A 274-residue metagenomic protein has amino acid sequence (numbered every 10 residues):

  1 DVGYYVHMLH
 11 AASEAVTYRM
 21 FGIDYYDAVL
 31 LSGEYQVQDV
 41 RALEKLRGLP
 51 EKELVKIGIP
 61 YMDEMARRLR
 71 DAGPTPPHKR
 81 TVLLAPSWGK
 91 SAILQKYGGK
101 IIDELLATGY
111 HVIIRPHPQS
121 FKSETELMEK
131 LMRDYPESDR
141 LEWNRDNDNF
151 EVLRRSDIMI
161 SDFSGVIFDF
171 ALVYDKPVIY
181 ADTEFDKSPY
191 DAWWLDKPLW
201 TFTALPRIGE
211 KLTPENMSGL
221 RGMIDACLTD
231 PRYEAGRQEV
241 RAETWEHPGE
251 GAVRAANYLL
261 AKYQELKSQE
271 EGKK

Functional and structural regions predicted by a protein language model:
D1-R67: Active-site and donor-binding regions of nucleotide-sugar-utilizing enzymes
D1-S13, E104, Y174-K187: A short, gly/pro- and small-residue-rich
G3, D27, R80, R154-D157: Conserved acidic residues
G22, T75, E104, E151-V152 (+1 more regions): Structural alpha-helical scaffold elements that stabilize or flank donor/cofactor-binding regions in carbohydrate
E51, G165-E243: Catalytic binding pocket for nucleotide-activated donors in carbohydrate/polymer assembly enzymes
P60-L131, E210, P214-M217, L228-T229 (+2 more regions): Conserved catalytic-core segment of nucleotide-activated headgroup transferases in glycan assembly
E126-F168, V173: Donor nucleotide-activated moiety binding/catalytic core segment of transferases that use nucleotide-activated donors
P248-K274: C-terminal alpha-helical cap of glycosyltransferases
